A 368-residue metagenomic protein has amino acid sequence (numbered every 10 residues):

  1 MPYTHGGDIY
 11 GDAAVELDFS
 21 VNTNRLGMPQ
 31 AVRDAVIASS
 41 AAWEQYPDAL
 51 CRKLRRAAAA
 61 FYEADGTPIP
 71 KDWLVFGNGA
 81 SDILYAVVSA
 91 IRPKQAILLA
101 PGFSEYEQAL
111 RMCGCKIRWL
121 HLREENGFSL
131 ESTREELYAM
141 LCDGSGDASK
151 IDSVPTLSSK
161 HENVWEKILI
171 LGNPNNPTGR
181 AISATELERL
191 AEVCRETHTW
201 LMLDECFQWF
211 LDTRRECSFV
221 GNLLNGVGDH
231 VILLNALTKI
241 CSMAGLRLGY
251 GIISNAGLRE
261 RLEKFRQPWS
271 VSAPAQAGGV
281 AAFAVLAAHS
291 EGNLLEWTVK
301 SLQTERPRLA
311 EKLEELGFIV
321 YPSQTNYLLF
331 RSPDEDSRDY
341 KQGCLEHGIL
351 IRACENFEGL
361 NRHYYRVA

Functional and structural regions predicted by a protein language model:
M1-Y46, A57, D152, L157: N-terminal "arm"/small-domain region of PLP-dependent enzymes with the aminotransferase-like
S20, S254, L329-E335, H347-A368: Conserved PLP-binding active-site segment of the aspartate aminotransferase-like
G27-A31, H230-E314, F318-Y321: PLP-dependent aminotransferase class I/II
P47, A60-A86: Short loop-beta-helix segment that forms the pyridoxal 5′-phosphate
K71, Y321-Y327, L360-R362: Short Gly/Ser/Thr- and Asp/Glu-enriched loop/turn motifs at secondary-structure junctions
A90-R111, E135-A139: Conserved PLP-anchoring active-site segment centered on the Schiff-base-forming lysine
R111, R118, G127-G146, K150-D152 (+2 more regions): Active-site pre-lysine segment of PLP-dependent enzymes
L302-Q303, K312-H347: Conserved PLP-binding catalytic core of the aspartate aminotransferase-like
